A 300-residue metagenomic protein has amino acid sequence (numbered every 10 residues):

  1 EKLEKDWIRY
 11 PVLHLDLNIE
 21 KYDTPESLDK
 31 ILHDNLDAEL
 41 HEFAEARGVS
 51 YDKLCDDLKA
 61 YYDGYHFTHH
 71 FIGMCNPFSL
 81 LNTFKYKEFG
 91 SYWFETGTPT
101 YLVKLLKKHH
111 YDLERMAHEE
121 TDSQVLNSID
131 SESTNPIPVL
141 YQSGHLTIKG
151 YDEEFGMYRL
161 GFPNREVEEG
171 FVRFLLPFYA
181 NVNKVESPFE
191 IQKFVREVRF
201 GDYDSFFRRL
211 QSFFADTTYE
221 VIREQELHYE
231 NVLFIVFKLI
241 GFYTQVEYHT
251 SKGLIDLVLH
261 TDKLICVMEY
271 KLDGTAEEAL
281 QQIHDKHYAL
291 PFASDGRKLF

Functional and structural regions predicted by a protein language model:
E1-Q225, I240: Phosphate-binding site recognition
I8-V12, K263-I265, G296-F300: Short glycine-/polar-rich loops that comprise or flank the Walker A/P-loop and associated switch/sensor motifs
K149-Y151, G161-P163, Q245-E247, H260-D262 (+1 more regions): Generic beta-strand/beta-sheet core signal
L233, I255-L272, K286: Conserved catalytic cores of phosphodiester-cleaving nucleases, focusing on short active-site segments
V236-D262: Active-site metal-binding core of divalent-cation-utilizing nuclease and nuclease-like domains
L272-F300: Catalytic cores of nucleic-acid endonucleases
